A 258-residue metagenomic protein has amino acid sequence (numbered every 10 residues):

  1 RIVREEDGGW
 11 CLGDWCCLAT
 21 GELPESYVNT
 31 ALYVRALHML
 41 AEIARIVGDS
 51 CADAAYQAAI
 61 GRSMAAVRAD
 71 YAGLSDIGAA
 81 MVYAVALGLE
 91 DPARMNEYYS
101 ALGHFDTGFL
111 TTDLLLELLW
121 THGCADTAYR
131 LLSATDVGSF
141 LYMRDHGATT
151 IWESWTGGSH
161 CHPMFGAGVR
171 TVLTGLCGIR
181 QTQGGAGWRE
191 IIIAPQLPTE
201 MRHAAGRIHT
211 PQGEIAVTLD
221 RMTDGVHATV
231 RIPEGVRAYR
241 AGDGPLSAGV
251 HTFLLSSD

Functional and structural regions predicted by a protein language model:
R1-D7, Q57-S75, E90-T107, G123-M143: Long, well-ordered core segments of solenoidal/helical folds
R1-L32, V47-V85, G187-W188, I192: Active-site acid/base region of carbohydrate-active enzymes
E5, G13, L119, R231-P233: Generic beta-strand/beta-sheet core signal
L12-E25, E97-H104, T111-E117, T149-C161 (+1 more regions): Short beta-alpha connecting loops at secondary-structure transitions that line or flank enzyme active sites
V28-E42, A55-A58, R62, A79 (+4 more regions): Generic recognition of stable, solvent-exposed alpha-helical segments in well-folded globular domains
L32-D49, V82-P92, D113-H122, L173-I179: Well-ordered alpha-helical scaffold segments within catalytic/enzyme domains
A41-A44, G48, M64, Y71 (+4 more regions): Structural signal for hydrophobic packing residues in well-ordered secondary-structure cores of soluble enzyme domains
A58, R62, D126-D258: Non-catalytic C-terminal accessory modules of carbohydrate-active enzymes
